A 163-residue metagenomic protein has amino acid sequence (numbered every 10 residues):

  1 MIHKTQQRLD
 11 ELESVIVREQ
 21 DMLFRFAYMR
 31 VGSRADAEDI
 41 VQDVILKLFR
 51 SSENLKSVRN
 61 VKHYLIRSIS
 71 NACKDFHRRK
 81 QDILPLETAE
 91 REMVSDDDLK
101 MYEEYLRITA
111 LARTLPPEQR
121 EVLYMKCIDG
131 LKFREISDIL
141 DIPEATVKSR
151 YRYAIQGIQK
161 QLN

Functional and structural regions predicted by a protein language model:
M1-R25, E38, F49: A short, charge-rich alpha-helical start-of-domain segment used by transcription regulators
V17, Y28, K126-I128, F133: Short amphipathic helical patch at the helix-1/turn junction of helix-turn-helix
R25, D39-L46, R50, R59-N71: Structural recognition of an alpha-helix C-terminal capping motif at a helix-to-coil junction
V44, S68, L123, I136-S137 (+1 more regions): Hydrophobic positions on the alpha-helical face of helix-turn-helix-like DNA-binding modules
V58, V122-K126: A short pre-motif secondary-structure segment
R67-L86, M101: Arg/Lys-rich amphipathic alpha helix in sigma70-family domain 2
R79, T88-R113: Acidic, proline/glycine-rich intrinsically disordered inter-domain spacer in sigma factors
L140-N163: DNA-recognition helix of helix-turn-helix
